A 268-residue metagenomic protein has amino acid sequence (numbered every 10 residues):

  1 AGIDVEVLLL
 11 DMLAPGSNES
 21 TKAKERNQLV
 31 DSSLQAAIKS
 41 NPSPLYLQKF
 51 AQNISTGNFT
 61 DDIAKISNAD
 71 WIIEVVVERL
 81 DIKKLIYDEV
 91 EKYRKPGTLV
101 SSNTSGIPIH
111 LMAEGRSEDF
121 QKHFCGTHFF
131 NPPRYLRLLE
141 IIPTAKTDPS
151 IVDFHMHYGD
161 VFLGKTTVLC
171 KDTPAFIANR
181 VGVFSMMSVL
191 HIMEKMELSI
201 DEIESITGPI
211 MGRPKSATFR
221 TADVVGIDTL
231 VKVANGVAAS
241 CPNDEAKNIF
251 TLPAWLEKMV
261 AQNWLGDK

Functional and structural regions predicted by a protein language model:
A1-K268: N-terminal glycine-rich phosphate-binding loop for ADP-containing cofactors
